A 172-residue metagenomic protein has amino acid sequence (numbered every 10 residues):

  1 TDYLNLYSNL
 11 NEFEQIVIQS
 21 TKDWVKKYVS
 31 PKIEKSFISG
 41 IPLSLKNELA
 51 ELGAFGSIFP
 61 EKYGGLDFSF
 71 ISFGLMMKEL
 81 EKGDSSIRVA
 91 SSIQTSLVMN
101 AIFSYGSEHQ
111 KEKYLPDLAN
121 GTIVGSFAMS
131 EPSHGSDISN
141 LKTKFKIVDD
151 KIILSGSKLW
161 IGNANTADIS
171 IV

Functional and structural regions predicted by a protein language model:
T1-S92, H109-N120: Amphipathic, small/basic residue-rich leader segments at the start of a protein or domain
K62, S130-H134, L159-W160: Short, solvent-exposed loop/turn elements at beta->coil junctions and helix N-caps that rim active or binding pockets
F68, D137-S139, N163-D168: Short glycine/proline-enriched turns and hinge-like loops at secondary-structure junctions
M77, M99-I102, L115, I171: Conserved protein kinase catalytic domain
V89-H109, G135-I138: N-terminal glycine-rich flavin-associated loop
G121-M129: A short, Trp-centered hydrophobic/proline-enriched beta-strand micro-motif
T143-K146: A structural signal for short hydrophobic beta-strand segments in well-ordered beta-sheet cores
K151, S155-V172: A short core secondary-structure module
